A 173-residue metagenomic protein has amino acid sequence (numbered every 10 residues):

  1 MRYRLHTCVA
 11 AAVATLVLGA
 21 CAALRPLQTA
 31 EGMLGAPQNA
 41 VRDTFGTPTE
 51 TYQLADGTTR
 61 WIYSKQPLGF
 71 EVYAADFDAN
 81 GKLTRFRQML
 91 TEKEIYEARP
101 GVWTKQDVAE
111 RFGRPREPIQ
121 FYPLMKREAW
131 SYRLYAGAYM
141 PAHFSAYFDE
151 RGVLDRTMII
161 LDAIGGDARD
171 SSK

Functional and structural regions predicted by a protein language model:
M1-A10: Bacterial N-terminal signal peptides that target proteins for export
V17-A20: C-terminal motif of bacterial Sec signal peptides marking the signal peptidase cleavage site
A22-K173: Residues within mature, well-folded domains
